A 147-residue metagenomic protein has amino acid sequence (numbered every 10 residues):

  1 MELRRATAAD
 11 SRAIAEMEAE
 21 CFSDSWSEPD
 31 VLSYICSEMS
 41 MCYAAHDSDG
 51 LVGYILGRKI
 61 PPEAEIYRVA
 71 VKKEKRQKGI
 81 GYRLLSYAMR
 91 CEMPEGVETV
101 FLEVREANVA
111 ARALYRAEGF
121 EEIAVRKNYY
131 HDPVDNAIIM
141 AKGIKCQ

Functional and structural regions predicted by a protein language model:
M1-L3: Extreme N-terminal starter segment of soluble prokaryotic enzymes
R5-E74, Y82-C91, E95, G143-Q147: Acetyl-CoA-dependent GNAT
R12, P29, R112-A113, H131: Alpha-helical elements of the RecA-like P-loop NTPase motor core of helicases
V31, A111, R126: Acidic, amphipathic alpha-helical patches
I60, E103, R116, E121-A137: Conserved catalytic-core motifs of GNAT/GCN5-like acyltransferases
K72-S86, E95, T99, R105-A113 (+2 more regions): Conserved glycine-rich acetyl-CoA-binding loop
E98, R105-V109, N128-Q147: C-terminal "cap" of GNAT-fold acetyltransferases
